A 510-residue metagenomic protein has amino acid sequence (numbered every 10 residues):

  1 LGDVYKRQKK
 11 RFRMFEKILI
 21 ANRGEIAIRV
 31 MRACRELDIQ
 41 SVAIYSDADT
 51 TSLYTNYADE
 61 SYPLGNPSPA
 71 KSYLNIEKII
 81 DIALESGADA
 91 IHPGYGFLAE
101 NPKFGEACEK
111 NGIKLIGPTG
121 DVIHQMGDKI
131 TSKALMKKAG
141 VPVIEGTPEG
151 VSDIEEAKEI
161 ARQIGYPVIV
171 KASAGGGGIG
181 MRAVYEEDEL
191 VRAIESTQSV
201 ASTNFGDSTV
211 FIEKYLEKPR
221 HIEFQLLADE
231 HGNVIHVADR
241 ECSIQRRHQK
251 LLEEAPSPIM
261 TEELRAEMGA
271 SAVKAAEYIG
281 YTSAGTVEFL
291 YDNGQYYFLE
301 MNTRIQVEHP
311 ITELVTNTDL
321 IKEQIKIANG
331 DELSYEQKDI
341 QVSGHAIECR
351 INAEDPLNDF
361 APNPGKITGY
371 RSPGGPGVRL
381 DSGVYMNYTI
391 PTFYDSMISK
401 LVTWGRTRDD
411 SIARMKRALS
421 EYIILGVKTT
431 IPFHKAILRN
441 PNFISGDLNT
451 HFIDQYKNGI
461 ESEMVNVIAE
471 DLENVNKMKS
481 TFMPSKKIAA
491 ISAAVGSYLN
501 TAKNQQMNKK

Functional and structural regions predicted by a protein language model:
L1-Y5: Short, small-residue-biased leader/transition segments that mark boundaries at the very start of proteins
R11-K138, V151-E159: ATP-binding N-terminal substructure of ATP-dependent carboxylate-amine bond-forming enzymes
I20-R29, A33-E36, S41, S61 (+5 more regions): ATP-dependent carboxylate activation and anion-phosphoryl transfer catalytic cores that bind Mg-ATP to form
E100, G176-G180, T282-T286: Short loop-to-beta-strand entry elements in the cores of soluble alpha/beta enzymes
I130, G175-I179, G344: Conserved A3 ("GATE") glycine/threonine-rich loop of ANL adenylate-forming enzymes
G146-T147: Conserved beta3 strand of the protein kinase N-lobe
E159-I169: Acidic/histidine-enriched active-site and ligand-binding environments that engage anionic O-linkages
